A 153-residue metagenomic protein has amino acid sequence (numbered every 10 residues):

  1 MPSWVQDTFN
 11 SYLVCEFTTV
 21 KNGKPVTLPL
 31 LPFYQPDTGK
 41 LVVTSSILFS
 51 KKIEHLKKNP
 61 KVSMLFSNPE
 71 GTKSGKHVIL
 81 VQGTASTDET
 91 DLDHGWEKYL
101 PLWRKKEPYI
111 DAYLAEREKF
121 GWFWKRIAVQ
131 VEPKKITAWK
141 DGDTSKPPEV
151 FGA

Functional and structural regions predicted by a protein language model:
M1-E16: Short, basic/aromatic recognition patches
Y12-L48, E54, M64-S67, H77-I79: Short beta-strand segments
T38-K40, K61, T84, K135: Structural motif
V43-S45, I53-H55, H94-G95, K119-G121: Short histidine-centered beta-strand/loop micro-motifs that create catalytic or ligand/metal-coordination sites
S46-S50, P60-N68, K106-R117: Short acidic (Asp/Glu) patches
H55-V62, P101: Short, intrinsically disordered, mixed-charge
K73-A153: Charged, gly/pro-rich active-site loop segments
